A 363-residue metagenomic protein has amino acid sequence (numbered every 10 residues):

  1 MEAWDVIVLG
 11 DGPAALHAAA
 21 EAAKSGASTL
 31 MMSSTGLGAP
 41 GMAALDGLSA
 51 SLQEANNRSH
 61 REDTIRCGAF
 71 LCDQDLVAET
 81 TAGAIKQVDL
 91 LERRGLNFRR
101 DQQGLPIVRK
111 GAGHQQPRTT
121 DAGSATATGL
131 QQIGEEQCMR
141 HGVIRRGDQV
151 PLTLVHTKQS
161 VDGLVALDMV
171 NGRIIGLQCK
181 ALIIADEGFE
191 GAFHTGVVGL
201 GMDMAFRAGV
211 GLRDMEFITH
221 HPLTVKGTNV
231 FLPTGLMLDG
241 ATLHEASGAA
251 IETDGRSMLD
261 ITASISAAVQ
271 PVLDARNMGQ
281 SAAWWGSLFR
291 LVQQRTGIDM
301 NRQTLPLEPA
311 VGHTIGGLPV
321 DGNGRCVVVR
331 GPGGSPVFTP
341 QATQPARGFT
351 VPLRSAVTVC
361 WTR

Functional and structural regions predicted by a protein language model:
V6-M31: N-terminal Rossmann-like FAD-binding beta1-loop-alpha1 element of flavoenzymes
I7-L9, G176-E187, V337-F338: Short hydrophobic core segments
K24-L45: Glycine-rich FAD pyrophosphate-binding loop
S49-T80: Glycine-rich active-site loop/strand segments that organize a redox cofactor
E92-R173, Q178-A181, A185, H221-T228 (+1 more regions): Conserved redox-cofactor binding core of oxidoreductases
G147-D148, L152-S160, A166-L167, S287-P345: A glycine-rich dinucleotide-binding beta-alpha-beta segment and adjacent secondary-structure elements that constitute
E190-M204, A208, S335, Q341-R363: A conserved FAD-binding loop/helix module that cradles the flavin
M204, V210-V311, C360-R363: An anion/pyrophosphate-binding glycine-rich loop and adjacent beta-alpha core in soluble alpha-beta enzymes
